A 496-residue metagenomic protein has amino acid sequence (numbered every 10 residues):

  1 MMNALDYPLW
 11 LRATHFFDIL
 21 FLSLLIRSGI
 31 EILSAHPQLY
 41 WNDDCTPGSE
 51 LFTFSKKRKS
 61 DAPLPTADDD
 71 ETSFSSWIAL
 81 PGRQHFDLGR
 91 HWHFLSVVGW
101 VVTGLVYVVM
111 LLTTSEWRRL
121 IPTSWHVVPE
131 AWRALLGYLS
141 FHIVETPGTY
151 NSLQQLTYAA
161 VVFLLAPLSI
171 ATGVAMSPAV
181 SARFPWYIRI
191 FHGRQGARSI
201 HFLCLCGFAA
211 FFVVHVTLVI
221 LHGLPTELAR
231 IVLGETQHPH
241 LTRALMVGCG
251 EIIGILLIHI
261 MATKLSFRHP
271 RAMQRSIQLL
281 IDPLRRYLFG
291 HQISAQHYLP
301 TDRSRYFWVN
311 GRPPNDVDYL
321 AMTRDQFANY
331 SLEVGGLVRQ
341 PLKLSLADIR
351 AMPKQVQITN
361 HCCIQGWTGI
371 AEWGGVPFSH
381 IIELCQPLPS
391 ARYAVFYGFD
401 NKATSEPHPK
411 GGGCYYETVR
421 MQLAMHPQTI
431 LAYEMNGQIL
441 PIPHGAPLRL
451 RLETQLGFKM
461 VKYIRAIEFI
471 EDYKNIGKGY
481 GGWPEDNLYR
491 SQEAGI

Functional and structural regions predicted by a protein language model:
M1-L288, I496: Membrane-embedded alpha-helical bundles that constitute the cytochrome b-like, heme-associated redox core of multi-pass
P283-I496: Structured, non-membrane catalytic/scaffold regions adjacent to prosthetic-group chemistry
